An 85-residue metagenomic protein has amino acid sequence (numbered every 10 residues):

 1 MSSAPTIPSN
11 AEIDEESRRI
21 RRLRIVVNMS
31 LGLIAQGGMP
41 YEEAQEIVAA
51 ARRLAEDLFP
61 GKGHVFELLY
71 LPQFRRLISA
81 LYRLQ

Functional and structural regions predicted by a protein language model:
M1-S3: Interaction-prone helical segments in low-complexity regions
P5-Y41: N-terminal acidic leader/helix
R22-L23, G32, A49, S79-L81: Mature extracytoplasmic or otherwise solvent-exposed domains
E42-E46: Short, solvent-exposed positions on alpha-helices
A50, L54-Q85: Helix-rich interaction surfaces within compact, conserved domain-sized segments that mediate assembly or partner
